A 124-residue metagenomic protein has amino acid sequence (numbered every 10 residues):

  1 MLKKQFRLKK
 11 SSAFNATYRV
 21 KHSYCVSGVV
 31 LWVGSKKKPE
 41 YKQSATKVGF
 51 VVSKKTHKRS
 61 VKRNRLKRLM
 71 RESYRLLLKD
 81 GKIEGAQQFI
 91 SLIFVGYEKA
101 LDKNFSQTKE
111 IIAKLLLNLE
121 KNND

Functional and structural regions predicted by a protein language model:
M1-D124: Positively charged, solvent-exposed patches that mediate nucleic-acid binding
